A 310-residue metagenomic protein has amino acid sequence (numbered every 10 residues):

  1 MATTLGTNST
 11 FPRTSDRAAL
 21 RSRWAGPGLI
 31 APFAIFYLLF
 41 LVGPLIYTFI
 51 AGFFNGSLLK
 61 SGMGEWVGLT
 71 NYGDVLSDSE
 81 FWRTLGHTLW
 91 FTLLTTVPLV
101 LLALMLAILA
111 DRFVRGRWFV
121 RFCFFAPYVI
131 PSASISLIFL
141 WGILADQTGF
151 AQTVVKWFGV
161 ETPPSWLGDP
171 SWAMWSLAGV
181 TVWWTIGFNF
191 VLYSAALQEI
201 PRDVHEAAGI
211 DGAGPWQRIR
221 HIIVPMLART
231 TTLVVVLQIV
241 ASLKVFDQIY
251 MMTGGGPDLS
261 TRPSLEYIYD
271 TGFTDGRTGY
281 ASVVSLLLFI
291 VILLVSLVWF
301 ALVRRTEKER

Functional and structural regions predicted by a protein language model:
M1-R21: Short, Lys/Arg-rich, polar N-terminal cytosolic tail immediately upstream of the first transmembrane signal-anchor
S22-R310: A structural signal for multi-pass alpha-helical bundles of membrane permease subunits that mediate small-molecule
